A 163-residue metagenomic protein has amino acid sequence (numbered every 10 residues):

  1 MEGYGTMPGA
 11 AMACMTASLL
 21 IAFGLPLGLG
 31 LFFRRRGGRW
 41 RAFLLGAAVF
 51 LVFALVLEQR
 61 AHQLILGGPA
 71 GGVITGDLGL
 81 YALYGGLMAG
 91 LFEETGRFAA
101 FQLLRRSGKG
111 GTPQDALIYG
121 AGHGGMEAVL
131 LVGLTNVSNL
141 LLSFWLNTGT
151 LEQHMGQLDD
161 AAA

Functional and structural regions predicted by a protein language model:
M1-A163: Hydrophobic alpha-helical segments at protein termini of multi-pass membrane proteins
